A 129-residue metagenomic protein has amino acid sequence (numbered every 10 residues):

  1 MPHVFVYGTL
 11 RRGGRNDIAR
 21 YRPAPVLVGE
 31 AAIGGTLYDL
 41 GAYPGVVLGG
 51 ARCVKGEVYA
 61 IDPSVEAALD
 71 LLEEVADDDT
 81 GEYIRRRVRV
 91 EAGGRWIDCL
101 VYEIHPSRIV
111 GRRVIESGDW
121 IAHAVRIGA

Functional and structural regions predicted by a protein language model:
M1-A129: Glycine-aromatic micro-motifs
